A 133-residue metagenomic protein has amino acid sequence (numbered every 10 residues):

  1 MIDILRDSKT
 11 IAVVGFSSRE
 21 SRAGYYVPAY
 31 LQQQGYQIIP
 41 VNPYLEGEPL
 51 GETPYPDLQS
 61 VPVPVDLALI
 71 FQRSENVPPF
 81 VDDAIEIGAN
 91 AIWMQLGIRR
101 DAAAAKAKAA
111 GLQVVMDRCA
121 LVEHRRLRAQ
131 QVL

Functional and structural regions predicted by a protein language model:
I11-V14: Conserved beta-strand elements of the Class I
S17-R22, A29-P49: NAD(P)-binding Rossmann-fold cofactor-contacting core
Q34-Y36, I87-A91, A110-L112: A short helix->loop->beta-strand "cap" motif at the edges of active sites that frequently abuts
G51-L58: Active-site regions of enzymes building and remodeling cell-envelope glycoconjugates
L58-I98: Mid-chain, well-packed structural core segment of small domains
L96-H124, A129-Q130: Rossmann-fold NAD(P)-binding glycine/threonine-rich loop
